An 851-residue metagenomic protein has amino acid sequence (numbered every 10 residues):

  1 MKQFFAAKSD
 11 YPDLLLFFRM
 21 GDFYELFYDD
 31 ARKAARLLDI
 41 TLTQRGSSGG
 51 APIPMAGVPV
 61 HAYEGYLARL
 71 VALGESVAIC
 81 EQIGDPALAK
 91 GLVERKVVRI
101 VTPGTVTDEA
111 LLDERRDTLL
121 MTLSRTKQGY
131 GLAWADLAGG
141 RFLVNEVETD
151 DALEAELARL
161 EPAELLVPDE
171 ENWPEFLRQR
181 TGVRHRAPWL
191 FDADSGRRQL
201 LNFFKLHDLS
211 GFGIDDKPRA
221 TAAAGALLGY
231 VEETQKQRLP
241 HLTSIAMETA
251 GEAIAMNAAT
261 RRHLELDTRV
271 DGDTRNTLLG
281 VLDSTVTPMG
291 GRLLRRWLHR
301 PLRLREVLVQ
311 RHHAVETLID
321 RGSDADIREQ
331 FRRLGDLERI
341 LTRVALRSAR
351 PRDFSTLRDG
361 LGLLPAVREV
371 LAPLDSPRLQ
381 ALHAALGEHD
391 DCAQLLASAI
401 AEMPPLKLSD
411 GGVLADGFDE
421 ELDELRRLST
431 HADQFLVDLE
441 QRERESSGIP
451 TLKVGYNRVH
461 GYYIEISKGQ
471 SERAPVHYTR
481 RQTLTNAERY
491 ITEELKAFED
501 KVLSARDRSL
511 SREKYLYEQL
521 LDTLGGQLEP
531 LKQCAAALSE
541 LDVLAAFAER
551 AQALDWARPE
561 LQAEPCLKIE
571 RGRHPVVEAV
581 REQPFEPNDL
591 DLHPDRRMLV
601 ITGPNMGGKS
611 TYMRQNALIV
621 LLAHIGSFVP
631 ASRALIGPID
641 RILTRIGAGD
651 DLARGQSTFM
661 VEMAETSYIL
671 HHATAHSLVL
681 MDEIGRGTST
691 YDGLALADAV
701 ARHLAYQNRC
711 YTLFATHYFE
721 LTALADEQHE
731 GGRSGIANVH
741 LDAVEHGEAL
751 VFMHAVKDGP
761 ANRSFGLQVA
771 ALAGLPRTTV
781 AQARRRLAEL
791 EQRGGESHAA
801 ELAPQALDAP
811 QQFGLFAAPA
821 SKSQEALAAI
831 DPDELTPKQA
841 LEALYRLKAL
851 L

Functional and structural regions predicted by a protein language model:
M1-D320, A325, E329-A345, A349-Q441: Charged catalytic and DNA/RNA-contacting regions of genome-maintenance and nucleic-acid-processing enzymes
K2-A6, L521, A535, S539 (+3 more regions): Conserved phosphate-binding elements of NTP-dependent enzyme cores
Y28-D29, K217, V286, R296-W297 (+4 more regions): ATPase nucleotide-binding head domains, primarily ABC-like/P-loop NTPase cores
C80, P103-L112, R238, A372-R378 (+7 more regions): Active-site phosphate-binding and catalytic loops of NTP-dependent enzymes
P162-P168, E494-Q527, F628-A631, L635: Conserved catalytic alpha/beta cores of large enzymes that bind or transform nucleotide phosphates and polynucleotides
F191-Q199, I254-A255, T260, L266-V270 (+5 more regions): Amphipathic heptad-repeat alpha-helical coiled-coil/stalk segments that mediate oligomerization, filament/stalk
L308, Q330, L334, L428-A432 (+4 more regions): Intracellular alpha-helical coupling/juxtamembrane segments of multi-pass membrane proteins
A820-L851: C-terminal tails and terminal domains of large nucleic-acid-associated and other macromolecular-machine proteins
